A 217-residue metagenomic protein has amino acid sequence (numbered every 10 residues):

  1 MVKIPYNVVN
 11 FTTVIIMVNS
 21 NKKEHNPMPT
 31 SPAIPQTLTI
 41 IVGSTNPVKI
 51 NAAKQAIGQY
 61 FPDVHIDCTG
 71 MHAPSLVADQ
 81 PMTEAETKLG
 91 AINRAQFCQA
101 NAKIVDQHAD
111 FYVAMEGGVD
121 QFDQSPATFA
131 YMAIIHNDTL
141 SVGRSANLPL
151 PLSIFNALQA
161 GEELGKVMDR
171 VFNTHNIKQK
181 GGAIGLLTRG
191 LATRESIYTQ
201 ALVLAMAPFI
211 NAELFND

Functional and structural regions predicted by a protein language model:
M1-I4, N216: Generic detector of intrinsically disordered, low-complexity segments in short proteins and peptide precursors
V2, V8-V9, V14, E24: Acidic, Ala/Val/Gly-enriched low-complexity intrinsically disordered segments
N10-I15, N19, I34, G181-L186: Intrinsic disorder/low-complexity segments
V18, P29-Q107: N-terminal polybasic phosphate/anion-binding patch
V18-K23, P27-I34, L204-D217: N-terminal charge/polar-biased segments
A78-D217: Anionic-ligand binding patches
